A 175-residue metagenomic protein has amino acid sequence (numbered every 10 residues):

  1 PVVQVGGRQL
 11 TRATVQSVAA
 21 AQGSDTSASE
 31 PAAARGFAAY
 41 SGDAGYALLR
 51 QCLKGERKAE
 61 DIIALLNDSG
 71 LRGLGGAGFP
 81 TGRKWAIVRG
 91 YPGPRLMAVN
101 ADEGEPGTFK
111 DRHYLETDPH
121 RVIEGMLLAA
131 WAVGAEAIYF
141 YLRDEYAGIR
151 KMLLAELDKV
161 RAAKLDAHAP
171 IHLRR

Functional and structural regions predicted by a protein language model:
P1-R175: Feature of Fe-S/electron-transfer and energy-metabolism proteins that preferentially highlights extended coupling
